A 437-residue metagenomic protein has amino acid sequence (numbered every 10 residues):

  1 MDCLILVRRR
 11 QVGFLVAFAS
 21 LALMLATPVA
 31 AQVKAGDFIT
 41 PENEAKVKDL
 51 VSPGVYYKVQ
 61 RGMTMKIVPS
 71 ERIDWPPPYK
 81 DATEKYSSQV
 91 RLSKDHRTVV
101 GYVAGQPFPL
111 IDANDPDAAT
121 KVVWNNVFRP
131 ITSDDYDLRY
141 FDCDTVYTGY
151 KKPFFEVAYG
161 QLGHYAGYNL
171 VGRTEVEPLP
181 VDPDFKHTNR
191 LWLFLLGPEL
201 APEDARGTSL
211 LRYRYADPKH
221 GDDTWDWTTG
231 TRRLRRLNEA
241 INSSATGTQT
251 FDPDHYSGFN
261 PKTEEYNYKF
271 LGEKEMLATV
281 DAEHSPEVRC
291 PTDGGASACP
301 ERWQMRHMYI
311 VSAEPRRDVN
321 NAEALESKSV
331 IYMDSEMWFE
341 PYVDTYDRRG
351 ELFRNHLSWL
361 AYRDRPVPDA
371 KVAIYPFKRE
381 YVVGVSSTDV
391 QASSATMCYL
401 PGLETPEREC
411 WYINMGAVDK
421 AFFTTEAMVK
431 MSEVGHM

Functional and structural regions predicted by a protein language model:
M1-V12: N-terminal secretory signal peptides that target proteins for export/translocation
G13-A26: Bacterial N-terminal signal peptides
Q32-D222, T228: Solvent-exposed N-terminal domain segments of exported/luminal and surface proteins
Q32-I111, T231, N242-A278, A282-V288 (+2 more regions): Non-transmembrane domains of secretory- and envelope-associated proteins
T83-V90, T98, F154, A158-Q161 (+4 more regions): Extended beta-strand-rich segments in extracellular/periplasmic secretory proteins, especially within noncatalytic
R206-T208, H220-G221, A324-K328, E340-P341 (+1 more regions): Short, surface-exposed coil-to-beta transition loops
